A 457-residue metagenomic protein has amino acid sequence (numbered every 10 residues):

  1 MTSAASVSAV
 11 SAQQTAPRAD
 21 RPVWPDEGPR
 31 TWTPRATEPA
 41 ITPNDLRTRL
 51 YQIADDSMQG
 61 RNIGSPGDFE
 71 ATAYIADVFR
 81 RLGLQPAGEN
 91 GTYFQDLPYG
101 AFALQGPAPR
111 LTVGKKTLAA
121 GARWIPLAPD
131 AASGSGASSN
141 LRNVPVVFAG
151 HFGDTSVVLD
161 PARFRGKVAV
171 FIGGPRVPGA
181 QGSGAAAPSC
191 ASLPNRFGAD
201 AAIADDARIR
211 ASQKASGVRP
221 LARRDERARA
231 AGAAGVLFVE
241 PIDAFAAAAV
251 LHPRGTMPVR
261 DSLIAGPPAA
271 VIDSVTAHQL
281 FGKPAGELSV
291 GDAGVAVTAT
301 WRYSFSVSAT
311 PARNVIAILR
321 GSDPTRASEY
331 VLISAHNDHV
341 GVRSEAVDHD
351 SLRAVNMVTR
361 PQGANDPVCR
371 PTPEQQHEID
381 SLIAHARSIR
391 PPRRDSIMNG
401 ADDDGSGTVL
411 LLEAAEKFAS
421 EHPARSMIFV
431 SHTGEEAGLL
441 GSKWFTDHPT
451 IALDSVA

Functional and structural regions predicted by a protein language model:
P22-R35, A40-P66, L82, P86: N-terminal capping segment at the start of a domain
W24, Q59-A202, V295-V307, P311-N314 (+3 more regions): Noncatalytic luminal/extracellular "stalk/propeptide" segments of secretory-pathway proteins
R30, L118, W124-P161, V259-G400 (+3 more regions): Soluble metallo-hydrolase cores and metallopeptidase-like ectodomains found primarily in the secretory/periplasmic
I41, D45-T48, Q52, G67-V78 (+9 more regions): Extracytoplasmic/secreted proteins, especially bacterial periplasmic and envelope-associated proteins
Y51-A54, D96, V146-F148, V168-I172 (+6 more regions): Structural recognition of the beta-strand scaffold that forms the well-ordered cores of secreted hydrolase catalytic
G64, V158-P161, A180-P188, E240 (+5 more regions): Short, solvent-exposed loop/turn and secondary-structure capping segments
P175, I242-D243, N337-H339, S431-A437: Acidic, glycine-rich active-site loops and adjacent beta-strand->loop/helix elements that engage anionic groups
H448-A457: A glycine-rich helix N-cap at a beta->alpha junction
